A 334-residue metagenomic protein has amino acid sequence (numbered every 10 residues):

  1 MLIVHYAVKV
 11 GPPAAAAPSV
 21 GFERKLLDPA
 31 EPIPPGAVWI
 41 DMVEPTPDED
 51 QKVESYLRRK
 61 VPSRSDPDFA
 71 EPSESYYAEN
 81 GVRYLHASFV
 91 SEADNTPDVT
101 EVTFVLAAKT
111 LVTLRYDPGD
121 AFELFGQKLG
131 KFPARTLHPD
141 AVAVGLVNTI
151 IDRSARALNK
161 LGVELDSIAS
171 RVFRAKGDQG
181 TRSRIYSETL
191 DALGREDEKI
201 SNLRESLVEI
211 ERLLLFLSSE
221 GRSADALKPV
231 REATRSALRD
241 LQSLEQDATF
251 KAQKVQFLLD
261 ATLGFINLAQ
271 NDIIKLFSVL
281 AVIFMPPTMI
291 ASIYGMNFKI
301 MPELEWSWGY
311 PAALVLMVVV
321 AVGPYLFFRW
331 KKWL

Functional and structural regions predicted by a protein language model:
M1-S219, A226-L227, E232, S236 (+2 more regions): Peripheral, non-transmembrane regulatory/ligand-interaction domains of membrane transport proteins
F89-S91, K176, G221, A261-T262 (+1 more regions): Short, well-ordered turn and helix-capping elements at secondary-structure junctions
G221-P229, E303, W308: Membrane interface segments of multi-pass transport proteins and intramembrane proteases
R239-L334: Hydrophobic alpha-helical transmembrane segments and their immediately adjacent juxtamembrane loops
